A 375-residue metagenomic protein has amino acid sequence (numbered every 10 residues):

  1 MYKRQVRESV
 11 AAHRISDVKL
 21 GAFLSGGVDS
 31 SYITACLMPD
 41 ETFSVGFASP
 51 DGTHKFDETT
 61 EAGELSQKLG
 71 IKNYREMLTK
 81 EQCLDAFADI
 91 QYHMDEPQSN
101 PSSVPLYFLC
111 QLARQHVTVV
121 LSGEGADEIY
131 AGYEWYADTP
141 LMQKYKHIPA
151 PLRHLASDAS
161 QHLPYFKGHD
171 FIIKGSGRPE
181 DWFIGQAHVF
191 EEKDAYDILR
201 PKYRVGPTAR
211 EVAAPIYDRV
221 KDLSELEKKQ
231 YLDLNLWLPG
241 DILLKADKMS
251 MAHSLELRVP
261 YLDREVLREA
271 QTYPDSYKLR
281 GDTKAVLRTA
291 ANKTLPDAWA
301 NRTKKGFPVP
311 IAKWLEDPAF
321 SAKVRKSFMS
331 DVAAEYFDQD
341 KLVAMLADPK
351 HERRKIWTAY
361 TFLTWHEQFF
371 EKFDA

Functional and structural regions predicted by a protein language model:
K3-T208, K248-T294, K355, W365-A375: ATP-dependent adenylate-handling active sites, centered on carboxylate activation for C-N bond formation
S9-L20, L295-D297, T303, P310-A375: Peripheral terminal appendages
K55, K80-C83, A209-R210, E227 (+3 more regions): Generic alpha-helical segment signature
S99, V220-D233, G281, A344-A359 (+1 more regions): Structural motif
R210-E225, Q271, V332-K350: Short amphipathic alpha-helical segments and their helix-coil junctions
L238: Globin-like tetrapyrrole-binding proteins
T283-A290, T303-A312: Polar, surface-exposed loop/tail segments that function as active-site lids or cofactor/substrate-recognition elements
